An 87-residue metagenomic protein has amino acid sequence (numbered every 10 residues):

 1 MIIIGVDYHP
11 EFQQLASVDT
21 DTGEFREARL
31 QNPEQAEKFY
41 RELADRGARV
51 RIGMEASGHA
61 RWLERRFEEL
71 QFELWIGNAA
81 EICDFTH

Functional and structural regions predicted by a protein language model:
M1-H87: Phosphate- and other anionic-substrate recognition elements at nucleic-acid/protein interfaces
